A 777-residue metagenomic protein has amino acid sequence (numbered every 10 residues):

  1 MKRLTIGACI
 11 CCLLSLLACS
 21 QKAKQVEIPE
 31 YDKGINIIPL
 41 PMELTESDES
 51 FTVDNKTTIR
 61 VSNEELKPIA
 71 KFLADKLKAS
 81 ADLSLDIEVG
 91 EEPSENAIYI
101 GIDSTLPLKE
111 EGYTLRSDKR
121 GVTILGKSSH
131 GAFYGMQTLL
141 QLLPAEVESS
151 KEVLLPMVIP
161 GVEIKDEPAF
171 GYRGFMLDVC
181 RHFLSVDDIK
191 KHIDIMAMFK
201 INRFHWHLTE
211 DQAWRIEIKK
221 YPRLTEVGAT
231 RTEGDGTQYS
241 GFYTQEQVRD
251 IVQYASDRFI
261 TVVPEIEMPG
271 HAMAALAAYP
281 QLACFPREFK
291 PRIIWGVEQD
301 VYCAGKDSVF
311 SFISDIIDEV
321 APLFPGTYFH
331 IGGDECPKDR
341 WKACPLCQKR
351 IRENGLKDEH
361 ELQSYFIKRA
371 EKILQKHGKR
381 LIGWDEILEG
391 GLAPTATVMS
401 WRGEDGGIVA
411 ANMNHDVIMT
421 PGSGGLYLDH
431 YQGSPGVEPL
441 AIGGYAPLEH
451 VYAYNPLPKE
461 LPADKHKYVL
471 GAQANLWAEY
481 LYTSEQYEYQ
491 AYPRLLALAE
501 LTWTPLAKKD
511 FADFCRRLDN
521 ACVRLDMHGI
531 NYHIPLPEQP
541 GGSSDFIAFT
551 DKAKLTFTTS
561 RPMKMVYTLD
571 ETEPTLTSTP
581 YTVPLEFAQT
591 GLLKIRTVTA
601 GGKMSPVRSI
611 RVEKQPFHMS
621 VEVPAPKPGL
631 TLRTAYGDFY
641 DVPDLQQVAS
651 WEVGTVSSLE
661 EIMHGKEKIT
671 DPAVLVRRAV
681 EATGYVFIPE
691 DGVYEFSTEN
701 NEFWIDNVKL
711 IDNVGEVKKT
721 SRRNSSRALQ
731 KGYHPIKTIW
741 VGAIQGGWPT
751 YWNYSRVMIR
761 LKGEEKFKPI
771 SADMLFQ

Functional and structural regions predicted by a protein language model:
M1-Y31: Bacterial Sec-dependent N-terminal signal peptides
C19-P168, H377-W384, L388, L392 (+3 more regions): Acidic, contiguous N-terminal accessory segments
K24, R60, P505, K509-F687 (+8 more regions): Short, compositionally stereotyped local motifs that mark structural "simplifiers"
K67-P68, F183-S185, D211-E217, P269-A275 (+11 more regions): Flexible loop/turn segments at secondary-structure boundaries
L106-Y328, C344, R369, I373 (+1 more regions): Feature activates predominantly on carbohydrate-active enzymes
K290-A396, W401-V409: Active-site neighborhood of glycoside hydrolase catalytic domains
L381-E386, G391-A396, R402-A553, T558-S560: Flexible, acidic glycine-rich loops studded with aromatic residues
